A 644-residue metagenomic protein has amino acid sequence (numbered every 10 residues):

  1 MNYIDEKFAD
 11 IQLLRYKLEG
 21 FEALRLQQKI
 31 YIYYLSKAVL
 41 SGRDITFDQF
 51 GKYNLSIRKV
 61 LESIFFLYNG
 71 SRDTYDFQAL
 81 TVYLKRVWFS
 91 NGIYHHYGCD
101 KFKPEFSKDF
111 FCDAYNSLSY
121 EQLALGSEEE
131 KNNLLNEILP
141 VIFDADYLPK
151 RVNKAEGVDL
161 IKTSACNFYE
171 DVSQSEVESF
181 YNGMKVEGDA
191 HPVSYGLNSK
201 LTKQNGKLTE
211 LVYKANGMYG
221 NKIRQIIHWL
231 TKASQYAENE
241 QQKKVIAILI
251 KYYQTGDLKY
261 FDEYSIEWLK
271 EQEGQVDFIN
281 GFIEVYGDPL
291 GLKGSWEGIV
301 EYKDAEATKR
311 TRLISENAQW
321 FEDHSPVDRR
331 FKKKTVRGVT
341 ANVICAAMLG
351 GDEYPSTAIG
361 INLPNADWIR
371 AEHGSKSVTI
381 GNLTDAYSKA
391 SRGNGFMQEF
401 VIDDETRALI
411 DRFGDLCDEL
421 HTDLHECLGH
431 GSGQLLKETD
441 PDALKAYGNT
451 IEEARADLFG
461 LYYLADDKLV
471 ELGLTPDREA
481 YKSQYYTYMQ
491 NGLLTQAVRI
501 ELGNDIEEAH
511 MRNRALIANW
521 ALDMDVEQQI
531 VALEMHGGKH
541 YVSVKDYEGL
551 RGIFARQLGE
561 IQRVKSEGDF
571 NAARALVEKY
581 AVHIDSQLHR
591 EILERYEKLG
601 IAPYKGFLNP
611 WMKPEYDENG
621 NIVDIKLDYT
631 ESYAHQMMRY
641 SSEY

Functional and structural regions predicted by a protein language model:
M1-F66: N-terminal-proximal low-complexity accessory segments that begin disordered and transition into the first
K17, T46, K52, L461-I561: Long, well-structured alpha-helical subdomains associated with metal-dependent extracellular/ecto-lumenal hydrolases
R25, N239, N449-D466: An active-site-proximal "capping" alpha-helix that borders the catalytic cofactor pocket
H96-T202, G206-A408, G414: Contiguous, non-catalytic segments that form substrate-binding/exosite surfaces or channel walls
D415-L428: Short alpha-helix carrying the canonical HExxH Zn2+-binding catalytic motif
C427-T439, Y463, D467: Catalytic Zn2+-binding segment of zinc metalloproteases
G433-A454: Post-HEXXH active-site segment of zinc metalloproteases
D546, L550-Y644: Extended, compositionally biased alpha-helical segments that mediate assembly or anchoring
